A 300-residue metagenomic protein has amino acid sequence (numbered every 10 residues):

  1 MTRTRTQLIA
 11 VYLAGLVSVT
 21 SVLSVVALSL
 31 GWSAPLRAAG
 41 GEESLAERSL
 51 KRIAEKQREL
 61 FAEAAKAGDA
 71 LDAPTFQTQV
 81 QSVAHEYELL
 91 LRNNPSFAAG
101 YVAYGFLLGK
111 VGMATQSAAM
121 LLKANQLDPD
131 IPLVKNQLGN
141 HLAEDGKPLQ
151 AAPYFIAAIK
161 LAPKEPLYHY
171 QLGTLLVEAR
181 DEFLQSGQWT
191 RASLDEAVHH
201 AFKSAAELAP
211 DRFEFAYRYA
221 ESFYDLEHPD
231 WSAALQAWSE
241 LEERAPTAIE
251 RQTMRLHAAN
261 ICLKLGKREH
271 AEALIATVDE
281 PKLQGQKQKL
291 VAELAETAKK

Functional and structural regions predicted by a protein language model:
L28-E88, R92-N93: N-terminal leader/linker segments that initiate helical-solenoid repeat arrays
I53, R58-D69, G112, G146 (+5 more regions): Short coil/turn linking the two alpha-helices of tandem helical-hairpin repeats
F76-H85, K110-K123, E144-A157, R180-K203 (+2 more regions): Structural signature of tandem alpha-helical TPR/SEL1-like repeats, specifically the intra-repeat loop/turn
L90, K123-A124, A157-A158, S204-A205 (+2 more regions): Canonical positions in the second alpha-helix
P95, P129, P163, P210 (+2 more regions): Short coil turns that delineate tetratricopeptide repeat
G100, V134, Y168, F215 (+2 more regions): TPR alpha-solenoid repeat register
F106, N140, T174, D181 (+3 more regions): Residue-level recognition of tetratricopeptide repeat
